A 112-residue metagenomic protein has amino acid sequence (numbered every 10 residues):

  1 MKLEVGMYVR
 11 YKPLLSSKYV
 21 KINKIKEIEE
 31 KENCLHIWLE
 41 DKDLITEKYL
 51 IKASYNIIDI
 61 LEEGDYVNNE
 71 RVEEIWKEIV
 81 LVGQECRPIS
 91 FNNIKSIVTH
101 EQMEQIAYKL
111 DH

Functional and structural regions predicted by a protein language model:
M1-H112: Structural boundary micro-motifs
